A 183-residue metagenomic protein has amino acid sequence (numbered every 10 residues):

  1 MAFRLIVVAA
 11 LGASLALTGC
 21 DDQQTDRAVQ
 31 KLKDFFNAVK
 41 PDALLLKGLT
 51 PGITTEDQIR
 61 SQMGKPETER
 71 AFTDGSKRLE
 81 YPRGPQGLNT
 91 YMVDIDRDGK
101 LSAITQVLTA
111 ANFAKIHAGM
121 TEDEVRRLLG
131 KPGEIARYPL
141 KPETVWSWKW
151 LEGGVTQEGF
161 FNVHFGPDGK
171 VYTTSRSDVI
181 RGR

Functional and structural regions predicted by a protein language model:
M1-V7: Bacterial N-terminal signal peptides that target proteins for export
A16-G19: C-terminal motif of bacterial Sec signal peptides marking the signal peptidase cleavage site
D21-Q23: Bacterial signal peptide processing site
T25-K40, L45-D98, M120-R183: A cross-family detector of function-defining hotspots
L46-K47, A110-F113: Conserved short-loop catalytic and cofactor-binding motifs
A103-L108, V145: Well-structured core secondary-structure elements of compact alpha/beta domains
T105, N112-H117, G182-R183: A short, polar/proline- and glycine-enriched secondary-structure boundary/capping micro-motif
